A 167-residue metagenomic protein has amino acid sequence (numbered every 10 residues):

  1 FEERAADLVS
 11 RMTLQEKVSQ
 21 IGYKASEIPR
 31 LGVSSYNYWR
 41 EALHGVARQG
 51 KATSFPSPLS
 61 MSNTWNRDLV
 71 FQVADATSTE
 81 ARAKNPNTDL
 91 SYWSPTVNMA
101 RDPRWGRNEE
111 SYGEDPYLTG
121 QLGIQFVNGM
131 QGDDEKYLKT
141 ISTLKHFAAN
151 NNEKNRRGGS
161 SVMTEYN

Functional and structural regions predicted by a protein language model:
F1-N167: Glycoside hydrolase catalytic-domain context in secreted enzymes
